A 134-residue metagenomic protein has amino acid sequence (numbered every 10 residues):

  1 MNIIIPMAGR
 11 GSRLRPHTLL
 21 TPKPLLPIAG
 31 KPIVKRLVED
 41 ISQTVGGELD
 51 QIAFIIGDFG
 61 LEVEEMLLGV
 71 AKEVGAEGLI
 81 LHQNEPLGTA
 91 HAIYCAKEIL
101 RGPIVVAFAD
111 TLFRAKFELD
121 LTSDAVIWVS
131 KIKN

Functional and structural regions predicted by a protein language model:
N2-A8, R13, L26-P27, K31-A107 (+1 more regions): Conserved N-terminal catalytic core of the sugar/cofactor nucleotidyltransferase
G9, D110, K131: Active-site glycine-centered loops adjacent to acidic/histidine catalytic or metal-binding residues that shape
R15-H17: Glycine/threonine-rich flexible loop motifs
L19-K23: Short alpha-helical oligomerization interface
F113-N134: Conserved core of the sugar-phosphate nucleotidyltransferase
